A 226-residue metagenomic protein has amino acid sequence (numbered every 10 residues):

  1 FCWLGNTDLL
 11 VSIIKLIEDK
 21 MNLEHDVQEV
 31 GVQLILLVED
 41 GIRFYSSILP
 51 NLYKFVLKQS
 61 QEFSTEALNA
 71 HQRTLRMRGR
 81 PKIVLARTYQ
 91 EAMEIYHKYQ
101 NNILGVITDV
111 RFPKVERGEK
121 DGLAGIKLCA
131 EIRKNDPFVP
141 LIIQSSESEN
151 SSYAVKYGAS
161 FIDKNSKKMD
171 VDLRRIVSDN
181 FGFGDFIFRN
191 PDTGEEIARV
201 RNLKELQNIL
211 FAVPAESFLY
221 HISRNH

Functional and structural regions predicted by a protein language model:
F1-F44, S60-F63, L68, L85-R87 (+3 more regions): Output/docking surface of receiver
I14, E94-H97, V115-F138: Short amphipathic alpha-helix used as the core "switch/output" element in two-component signaling
E39-I42, I107-K114: Short loop/turn segments at strand-loop or loop-helix junctions that form parts of catalytic or ligand-binding pockets
R43-K54, H71: Amphipathic alpha1 helix at the N-terminus of the CheY-like receiver
L52-E62: Short, flexible N-terminal segments of the mature chain
F63-G105, P113: Acidic, metal-coordinating helix/loop segments flanking the phosphotransfer/catalytic sites of two-component signaling
V106, R111, I132, P140: Short, surface-exposed loop/strand segments
F181-H226: Death-fold homotypic interaction modules
